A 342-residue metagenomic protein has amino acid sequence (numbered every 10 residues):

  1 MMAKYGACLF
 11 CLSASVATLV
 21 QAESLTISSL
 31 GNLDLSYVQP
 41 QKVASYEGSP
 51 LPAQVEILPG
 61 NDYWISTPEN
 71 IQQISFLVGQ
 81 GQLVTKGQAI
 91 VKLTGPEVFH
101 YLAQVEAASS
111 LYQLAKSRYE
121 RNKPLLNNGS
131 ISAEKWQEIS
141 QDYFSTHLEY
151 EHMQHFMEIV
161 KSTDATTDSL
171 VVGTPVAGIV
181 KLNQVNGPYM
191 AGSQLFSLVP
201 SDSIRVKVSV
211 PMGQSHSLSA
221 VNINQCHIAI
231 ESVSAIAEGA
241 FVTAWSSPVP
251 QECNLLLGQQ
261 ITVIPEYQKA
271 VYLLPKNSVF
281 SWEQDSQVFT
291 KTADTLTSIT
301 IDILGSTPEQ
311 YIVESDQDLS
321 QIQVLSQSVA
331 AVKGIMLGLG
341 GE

Functional and structural regions predicted by a protein language model:
T18-P52, E56, I159-T174, M336-E342: Acidic, gly/proline-rich low-complexity N-terminal segments at the extreme N terminus
E23-S24, S286-E342: Short alpha-helical boundary/capping segments at helix-coil junctions
L25-N32, S45-Q104, A330, M336: Long, amphipathic coiled-coil "stalk"/hairpin helices in large membrane-associated assemblies
P68, H152-Q194, P200-S203: Elongated periplasmic alpha-helical coiled-coil
Q73-L83, K181-P188, P248-V249, S315: Short histidine-centered loop motifs in beta-beta connectors
G79-K92, P188-Q194, Q317-V324: Short, well-structured beta-strand-loop connectors
E106-Y150: Alpha-helical hairpins and coiled-coil heptad-repeat segments
Q225-Y272: Structural microfeature recognizing short secondary-structure transition sites
